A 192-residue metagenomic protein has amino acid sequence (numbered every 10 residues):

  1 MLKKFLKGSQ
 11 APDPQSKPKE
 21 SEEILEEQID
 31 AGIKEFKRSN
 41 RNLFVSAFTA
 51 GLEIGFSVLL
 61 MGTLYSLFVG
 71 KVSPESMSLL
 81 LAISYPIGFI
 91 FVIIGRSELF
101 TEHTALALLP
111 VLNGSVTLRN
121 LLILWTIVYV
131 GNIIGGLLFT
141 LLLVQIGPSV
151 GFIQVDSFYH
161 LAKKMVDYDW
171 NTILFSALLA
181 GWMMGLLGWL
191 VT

Functional and structural regions predicted by a protein language model:
L2-T192: Alpha-helical transmembrane segments and their helix-helix packing motifs
